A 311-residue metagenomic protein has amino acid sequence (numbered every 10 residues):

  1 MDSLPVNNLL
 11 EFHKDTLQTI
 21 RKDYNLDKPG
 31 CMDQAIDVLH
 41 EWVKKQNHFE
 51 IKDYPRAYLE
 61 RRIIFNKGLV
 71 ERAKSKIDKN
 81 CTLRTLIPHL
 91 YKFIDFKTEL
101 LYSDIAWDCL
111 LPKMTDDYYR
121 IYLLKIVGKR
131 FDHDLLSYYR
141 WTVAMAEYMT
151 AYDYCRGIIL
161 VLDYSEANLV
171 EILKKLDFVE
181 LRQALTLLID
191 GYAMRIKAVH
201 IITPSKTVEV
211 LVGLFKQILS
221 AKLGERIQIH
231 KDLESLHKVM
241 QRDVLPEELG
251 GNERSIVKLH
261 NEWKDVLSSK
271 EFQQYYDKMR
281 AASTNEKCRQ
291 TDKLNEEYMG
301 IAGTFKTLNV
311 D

Functional and structural regions predicted by a protein language model:
M1-D311: Basic, amphipathic alpha-helical/coil surface patches used to engage anionic, phosphate-bearing ligands and membranes
